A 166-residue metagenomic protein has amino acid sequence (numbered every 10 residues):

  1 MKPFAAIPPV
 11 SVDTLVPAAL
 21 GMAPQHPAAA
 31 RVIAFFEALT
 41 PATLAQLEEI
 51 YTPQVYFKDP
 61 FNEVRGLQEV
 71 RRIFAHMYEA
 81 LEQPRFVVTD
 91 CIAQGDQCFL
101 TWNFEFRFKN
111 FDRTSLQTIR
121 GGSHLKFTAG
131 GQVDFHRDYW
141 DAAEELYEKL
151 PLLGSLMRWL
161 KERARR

Functional and structural regions predicted by a protein language model:
M1-A45, E49: Short, low-complexity N-terminal intrinsically disordered segments enriched in polar/charged residues
K2-A18, E79-R85, I92-R166: A beta-strand edge to alpha-helix "cap/lid" segment located at domain peripheries
M22-Q25, P53, T101-W102: A short alpha-helix capping/helix-coil boundary motif
P27, E69, Q117: Soluble or luminal CAZymes and related metallo-dependent hydrolases
A30-R31, F61, L125: Short, contiguous strand/loop micro-motifs
L44-C98: A solvent-exposed, acidic/Ser-Thr-rich amphipathic alpha-helical stretch
